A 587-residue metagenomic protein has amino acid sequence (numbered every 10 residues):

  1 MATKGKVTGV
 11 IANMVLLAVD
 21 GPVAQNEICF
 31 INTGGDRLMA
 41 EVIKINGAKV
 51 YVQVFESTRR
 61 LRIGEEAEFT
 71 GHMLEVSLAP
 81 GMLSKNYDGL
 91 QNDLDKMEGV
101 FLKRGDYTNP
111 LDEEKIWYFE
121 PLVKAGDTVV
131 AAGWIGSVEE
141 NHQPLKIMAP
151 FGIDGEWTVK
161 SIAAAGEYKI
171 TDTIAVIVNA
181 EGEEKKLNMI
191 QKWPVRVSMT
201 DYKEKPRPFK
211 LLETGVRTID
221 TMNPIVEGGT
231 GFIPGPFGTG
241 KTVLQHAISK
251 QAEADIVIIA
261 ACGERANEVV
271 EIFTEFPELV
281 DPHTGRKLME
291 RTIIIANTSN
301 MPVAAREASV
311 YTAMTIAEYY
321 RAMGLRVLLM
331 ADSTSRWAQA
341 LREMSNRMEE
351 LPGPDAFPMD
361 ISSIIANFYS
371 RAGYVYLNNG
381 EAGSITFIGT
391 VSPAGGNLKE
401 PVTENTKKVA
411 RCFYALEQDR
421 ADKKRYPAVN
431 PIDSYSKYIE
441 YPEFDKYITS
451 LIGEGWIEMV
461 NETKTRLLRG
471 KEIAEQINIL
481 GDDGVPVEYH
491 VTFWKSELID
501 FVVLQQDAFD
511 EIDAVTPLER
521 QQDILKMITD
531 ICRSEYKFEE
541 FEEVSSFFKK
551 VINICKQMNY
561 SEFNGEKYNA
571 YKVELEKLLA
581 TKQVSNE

Functional and structural regions predicted by a protein language model:
M1-K103: N-terminal accessory targeting/assembly segments
M14-A18, V50-E56, E113-K124, T158-A163 (+1 more regions): Short alpha-helix capping/helix-loop boundary micro-motifs
D20, G34, H72-M73, Q91 (+4 more regions): Short, surface-exposed secondary-structure boundary micro-motifs
E27, M39-E41, V54, F69-M73 (+6 more regions): Short beta-alpha junctions and helix-cap segments that line functional grooves
I43-K49, P80-Q91, H142-G166, E184-M199: Short, compositionally biased
G99-E140, L145-G152, K169-G229, L244-A247 (+2 more regions): P-loop NTPase nucleotide-binding/switch module
T221-M222, G228-I552, N564: P-loop NTPase catalytic core
E539-E587: C-terminal amphipathic alpha-helical interaction region
